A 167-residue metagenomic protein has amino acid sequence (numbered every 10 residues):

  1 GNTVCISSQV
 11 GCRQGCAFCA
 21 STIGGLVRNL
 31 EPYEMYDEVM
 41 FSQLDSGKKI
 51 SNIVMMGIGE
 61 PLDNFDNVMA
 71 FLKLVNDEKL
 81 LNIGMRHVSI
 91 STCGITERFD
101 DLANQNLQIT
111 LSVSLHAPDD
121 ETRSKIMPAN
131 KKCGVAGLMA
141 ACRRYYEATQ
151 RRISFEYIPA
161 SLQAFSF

Functional and structural regions predicted by a protein language model:
G1-S8, V39-K49: N-terminal [4Fe-4S]-dependent radical SAM core
N2-E34: Canonical Radical SAM [4Fe-4S] cluster-binding loop centered on the CxxxCxxC motif and its immediate flanking residues
A20-G24, M40, I58: A broad detector of the eukaryotic-type serine/threonine protein kinase catalytic domain
E34, E38, A70-F71: Alpha-helical scaffold elements adjacent to nucleotide-binding pockets in ATP/GTP-utilizing enzyme cores
Q43-N52, G57-F167: Conserved AdoMet/S-adenosylmethionine-binding subsite of the radical SAM
